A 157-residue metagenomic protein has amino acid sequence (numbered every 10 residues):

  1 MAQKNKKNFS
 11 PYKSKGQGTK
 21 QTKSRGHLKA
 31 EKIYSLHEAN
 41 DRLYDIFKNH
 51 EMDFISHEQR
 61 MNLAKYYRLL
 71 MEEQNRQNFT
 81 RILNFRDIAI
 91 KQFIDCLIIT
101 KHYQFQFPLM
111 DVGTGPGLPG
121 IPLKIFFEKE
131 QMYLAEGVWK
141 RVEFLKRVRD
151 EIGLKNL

Functional and structural regions predicted by a protein language model:
A2-Q106, M110, K140-E143, R147-L157: Class I SAM-dependent transferase core
D111-G115: Conserved S-adenosyl-L-methionine
P116-K129: Conserved SAM-binding loop of SAM-dependent methyltransferases across substrates and taxa, primarily the Class I
Q131-G137: Conserved SAM-binding motif I beta-strand of class I
